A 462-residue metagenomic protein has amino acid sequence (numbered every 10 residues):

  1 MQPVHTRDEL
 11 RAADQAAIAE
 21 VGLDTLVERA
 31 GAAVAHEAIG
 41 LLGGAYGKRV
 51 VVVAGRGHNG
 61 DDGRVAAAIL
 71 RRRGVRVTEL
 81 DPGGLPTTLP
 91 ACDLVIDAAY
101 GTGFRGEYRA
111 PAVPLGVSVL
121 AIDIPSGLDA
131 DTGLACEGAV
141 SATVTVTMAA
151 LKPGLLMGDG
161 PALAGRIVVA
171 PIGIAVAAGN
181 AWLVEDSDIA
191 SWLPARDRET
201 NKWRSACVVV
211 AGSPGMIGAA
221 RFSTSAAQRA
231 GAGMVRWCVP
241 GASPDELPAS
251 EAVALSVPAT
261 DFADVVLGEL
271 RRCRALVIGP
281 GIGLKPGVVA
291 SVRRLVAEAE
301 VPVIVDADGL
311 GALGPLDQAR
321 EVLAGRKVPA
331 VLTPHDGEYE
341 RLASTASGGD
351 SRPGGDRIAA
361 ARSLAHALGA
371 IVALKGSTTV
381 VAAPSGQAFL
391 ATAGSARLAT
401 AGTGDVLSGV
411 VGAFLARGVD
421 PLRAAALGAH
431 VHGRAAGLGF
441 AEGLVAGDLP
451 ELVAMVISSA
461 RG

Functional and structural regions predicted by a protein language model:
M1-T78, A142, L155-A307, G311-V331 (+2 more regions): Small-residue (G/A/S/T)-rich helix-start motifs and N-terminal tracts that mark the onset
H58, L85, T102-G103, G283: A short acidic, glycine/proline-enriched capping/turn motif at secondary-structure boundaries, especially helix N-cap
V77-E79, T88, R109-P111, D129 (+2 more regions): Poly-acidic low-complexity segments
L80-L89, G103, S191: Glycine-rich oxoanion-binding loops at beta->alpha junctions
D81, D123, V239: Conserved acidic E/D residue at the C-terminus of a beta-strand in Rossmann-like folds
P82-P86, S126-A130, P153, F262 (+1 more regions): Short acidic loop-to-helix transition motifs that present clustered carboxylates
L89, R105, R109, V184-E185 (+1 more regions): Residue-level signal for threonine
D93-L94, A99-N180: Internal gly/pro-rich beta-alpha loop/helix module that stabilizes soluble enzyme cofactors or their anionic handles
